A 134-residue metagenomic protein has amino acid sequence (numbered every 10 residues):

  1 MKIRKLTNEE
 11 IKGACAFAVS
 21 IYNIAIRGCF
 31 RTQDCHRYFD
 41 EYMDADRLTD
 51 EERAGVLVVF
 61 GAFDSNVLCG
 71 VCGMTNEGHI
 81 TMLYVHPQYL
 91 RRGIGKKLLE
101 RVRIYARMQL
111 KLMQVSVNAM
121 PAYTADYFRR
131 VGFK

Functional and structural regions predicted by a protein language model:
K2-A16, I26-R27: A short beta-loop-alpha structural element at the N-terminal edge of CoA-dependent acyl/N-acetyltransferase catalytic
V19-R47: Conserved GNAT-fold acetyl-CoA-binding loop/helix
E41-F60, H79: A short helix-loop-beta-strand connector motif used in the catalytic cores of GNAT acetyltransferases and, in some
V56-G70, T75: Conserved beta-hairpin
I80-R91, N118: A short, internal acetyl-CoA/4′-phosphopantetheine-binding micro-motif in the GNAT/acyltransferase core
R91-I104, R130: Conserved acetyl-CoA-binding loop-helix of GNAT-fold acetyltransferases
K96, M120-K134: Conserved active-site alpha-helix within GNAT-family acetyltransferase domains
A106-A119: Conserved GNAT acetyl-CoA-binding A-motif
